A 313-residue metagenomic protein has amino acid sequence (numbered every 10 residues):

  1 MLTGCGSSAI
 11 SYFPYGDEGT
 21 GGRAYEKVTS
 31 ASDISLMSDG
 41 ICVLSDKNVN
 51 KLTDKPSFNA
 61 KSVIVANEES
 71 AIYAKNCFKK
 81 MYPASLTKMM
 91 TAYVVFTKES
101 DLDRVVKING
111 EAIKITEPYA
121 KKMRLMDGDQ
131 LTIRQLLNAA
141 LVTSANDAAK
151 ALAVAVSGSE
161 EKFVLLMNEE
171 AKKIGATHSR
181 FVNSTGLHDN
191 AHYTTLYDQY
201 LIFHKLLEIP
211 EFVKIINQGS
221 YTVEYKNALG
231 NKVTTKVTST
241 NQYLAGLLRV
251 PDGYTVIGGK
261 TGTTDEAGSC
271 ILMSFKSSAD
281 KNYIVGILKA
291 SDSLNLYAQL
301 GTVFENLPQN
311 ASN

Functional and structural regions predicted by a protein language model:
M1-T3: Sec-dependent bacterial lipoprotein signal peptides
G6-S11, A176-T177, H188-Y193, Y197-N313: Domain-terminus/edge residues, biased toward the C-terminal soluble/receptor-binding domains of extracytoplasmic
A9-Y197, L201, L206-L207: Active-site-adjacent loops and short helices of periplasmic peptidoglycan-processing enzymes
